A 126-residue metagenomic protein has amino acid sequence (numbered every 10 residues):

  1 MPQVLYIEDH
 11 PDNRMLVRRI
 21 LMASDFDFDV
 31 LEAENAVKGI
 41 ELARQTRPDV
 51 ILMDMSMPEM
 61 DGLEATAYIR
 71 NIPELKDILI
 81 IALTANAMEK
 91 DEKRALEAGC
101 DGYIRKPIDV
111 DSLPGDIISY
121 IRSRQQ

Functional and structural regions predicted by a protein language model:
E8: Conserved acidic carboxylate
P11-L31: Two-component/phosphorelay signaling modules centered on CheY-like receiver
E32-E41, G62-A65: Helix N-cap/capping motif at the beta->alpha junctions
T46-L52: Active-site beta3 strand of CheY-like receiver
D54, T84: Active-site residues of response regulator receiver
M57-M60: Receiver (REC) domain active-site loop signature in two-component systems and cognate sites in sensor histidine kinases
E64, A87-G102, G115: Alpha4 helix (beta4-alpha4-beta5 surface) of REC/receiver domains from two-component response regulators
K106: A Lys-centered signature of the CheY-like receiver
